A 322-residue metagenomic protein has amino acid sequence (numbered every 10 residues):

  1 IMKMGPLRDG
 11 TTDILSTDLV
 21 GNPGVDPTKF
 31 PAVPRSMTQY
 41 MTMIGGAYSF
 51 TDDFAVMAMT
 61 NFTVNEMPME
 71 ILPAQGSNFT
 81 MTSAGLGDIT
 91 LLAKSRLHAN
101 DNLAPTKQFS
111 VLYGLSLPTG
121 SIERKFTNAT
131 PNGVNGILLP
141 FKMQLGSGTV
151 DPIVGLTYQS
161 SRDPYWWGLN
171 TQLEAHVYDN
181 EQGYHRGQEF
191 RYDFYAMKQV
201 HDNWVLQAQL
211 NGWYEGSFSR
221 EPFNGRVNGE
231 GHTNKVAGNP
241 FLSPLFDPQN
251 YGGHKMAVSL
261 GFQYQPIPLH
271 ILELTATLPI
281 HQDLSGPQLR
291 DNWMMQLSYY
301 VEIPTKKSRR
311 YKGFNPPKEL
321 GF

Functional and structural regions predicted by a protein language model:
I1-M2, M59-N61, L112-S116, G168-E174 (+5 more regions): Transmembrane beta-strands of outer-membrane beta-barrel proteins
K3-M41: Surface-exposed strand-loop-strand hairpins of Gram-negative outer-membrane beta-barrel proteins
P6-R8, S36, D53, A99-Q108 (+6 more regions): Short loop/turn motifs that connect adjacent beta-strands in outer-membrane beta-barrel proteins
L15-V20, Q182-F322: Outer membrane beta-barrel transmembrane domains
V25-L92, R96: Long, hydrophobic/aromatic-enriched structural stretches that serve as scaffold segments
T38-T42, T82-L91, K107, G148-P152 (+3 more regions): Residues that define the transmembrane beta-barrel architecture of outer-membrane proteins
I44-Y48, A58, L91-S95, Y113 (+7 more regions): Residues on the lipid-exposed face of transmembrane beta-strands in outer-membrane beta-barrel proteins
V64-Q172, H176-D179, L242, N250 (+1 more regions): Outer-membrane pore/translocation modules
